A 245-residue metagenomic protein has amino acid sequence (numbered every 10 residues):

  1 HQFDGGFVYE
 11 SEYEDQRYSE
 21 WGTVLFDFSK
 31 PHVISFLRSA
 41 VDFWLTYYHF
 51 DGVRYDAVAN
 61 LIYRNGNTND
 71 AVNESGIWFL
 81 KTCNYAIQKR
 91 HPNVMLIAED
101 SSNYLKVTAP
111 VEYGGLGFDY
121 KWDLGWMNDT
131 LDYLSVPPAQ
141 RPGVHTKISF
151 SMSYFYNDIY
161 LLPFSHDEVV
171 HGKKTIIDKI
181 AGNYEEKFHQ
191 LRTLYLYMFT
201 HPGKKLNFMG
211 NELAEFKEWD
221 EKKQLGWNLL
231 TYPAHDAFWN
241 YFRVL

Functional and structural regions predicted by a protein language model:
H1-F50, R54-V72: Substrate-binding/active-site clefts of carbohydrate-active enzymes
G22, D158, Y241: Residues that flank catalytic or metal-binding motifs in active/ligand-binding sites
I34-L37, V41, G76, L80 (+2 more regions): Aromatic/hydrophobic pocket-lining residues that form the small-molecule binding cavity in soluble enzyme cores
H49-D51, Y63-K223, L229, L245: Conserved alpha/beta catalytic core and glycan-binding cleft of carbohydrate-active enzymes
P233-A234: Conserved, non-catalytic sequence blocks in retroelement Pol enzymes and Pol-derived host proteins
A237-L245: Amphipathic alpha-helical
